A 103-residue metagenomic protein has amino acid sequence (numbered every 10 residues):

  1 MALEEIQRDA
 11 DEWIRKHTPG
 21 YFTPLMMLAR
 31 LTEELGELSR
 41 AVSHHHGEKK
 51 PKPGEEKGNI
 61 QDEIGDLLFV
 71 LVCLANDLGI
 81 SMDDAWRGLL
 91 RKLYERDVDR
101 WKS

Functional and structural regions predicted by a protein language model:
M1-I64, L68-S103: Flexible "arm" and connector segments at domain edges
